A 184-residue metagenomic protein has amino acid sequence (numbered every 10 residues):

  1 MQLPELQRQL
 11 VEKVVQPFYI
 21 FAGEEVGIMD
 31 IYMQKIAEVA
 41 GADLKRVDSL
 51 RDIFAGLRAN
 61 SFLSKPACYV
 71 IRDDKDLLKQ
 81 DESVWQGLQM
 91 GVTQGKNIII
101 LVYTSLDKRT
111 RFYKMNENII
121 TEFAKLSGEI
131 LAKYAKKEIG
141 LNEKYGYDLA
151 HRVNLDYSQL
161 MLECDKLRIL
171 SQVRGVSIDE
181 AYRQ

Functional and structural regions predicted by a protein language model:
M1-Y19, E24-Q184: Non-catalytic interfacial helical region
